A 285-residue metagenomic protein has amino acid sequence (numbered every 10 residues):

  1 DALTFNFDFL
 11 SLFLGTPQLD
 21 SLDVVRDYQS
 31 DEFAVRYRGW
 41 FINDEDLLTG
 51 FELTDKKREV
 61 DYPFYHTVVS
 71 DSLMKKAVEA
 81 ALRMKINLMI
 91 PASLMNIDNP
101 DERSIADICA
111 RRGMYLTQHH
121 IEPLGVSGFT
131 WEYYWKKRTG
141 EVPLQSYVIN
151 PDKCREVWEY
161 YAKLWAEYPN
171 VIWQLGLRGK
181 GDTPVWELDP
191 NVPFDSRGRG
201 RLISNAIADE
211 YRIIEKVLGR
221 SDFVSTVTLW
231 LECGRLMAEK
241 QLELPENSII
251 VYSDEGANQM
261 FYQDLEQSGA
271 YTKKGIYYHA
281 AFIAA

Functional and structural regions predicted by a protein language model:
D1-D152, T228-W230, L244-G256, G269-A285: Feature activates predominantly on carbohydrate-active enzymes
F13-V24, P100-A106, A110-R111, L144-K273: Gly/Pro-rich turn-and-neighbor structural signature
